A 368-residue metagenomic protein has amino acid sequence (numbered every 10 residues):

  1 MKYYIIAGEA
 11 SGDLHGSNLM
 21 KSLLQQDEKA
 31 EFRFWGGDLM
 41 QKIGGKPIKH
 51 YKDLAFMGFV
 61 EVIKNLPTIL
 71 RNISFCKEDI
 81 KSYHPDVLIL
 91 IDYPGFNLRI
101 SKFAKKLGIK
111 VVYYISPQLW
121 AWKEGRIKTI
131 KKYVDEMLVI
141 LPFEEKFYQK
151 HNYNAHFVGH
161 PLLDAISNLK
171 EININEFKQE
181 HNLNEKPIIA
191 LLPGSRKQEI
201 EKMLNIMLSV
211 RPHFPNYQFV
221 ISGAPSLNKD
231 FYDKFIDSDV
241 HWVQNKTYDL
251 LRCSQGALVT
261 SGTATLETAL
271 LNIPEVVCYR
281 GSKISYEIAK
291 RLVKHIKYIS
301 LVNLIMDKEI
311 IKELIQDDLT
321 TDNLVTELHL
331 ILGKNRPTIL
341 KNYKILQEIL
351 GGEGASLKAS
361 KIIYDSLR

Functional and structural regions predicted by a protein language model:
M1-R368: Nucleotide-activated sugar donor-binding and catalytic core shared by glycosyltransferases and related lipid-linked
